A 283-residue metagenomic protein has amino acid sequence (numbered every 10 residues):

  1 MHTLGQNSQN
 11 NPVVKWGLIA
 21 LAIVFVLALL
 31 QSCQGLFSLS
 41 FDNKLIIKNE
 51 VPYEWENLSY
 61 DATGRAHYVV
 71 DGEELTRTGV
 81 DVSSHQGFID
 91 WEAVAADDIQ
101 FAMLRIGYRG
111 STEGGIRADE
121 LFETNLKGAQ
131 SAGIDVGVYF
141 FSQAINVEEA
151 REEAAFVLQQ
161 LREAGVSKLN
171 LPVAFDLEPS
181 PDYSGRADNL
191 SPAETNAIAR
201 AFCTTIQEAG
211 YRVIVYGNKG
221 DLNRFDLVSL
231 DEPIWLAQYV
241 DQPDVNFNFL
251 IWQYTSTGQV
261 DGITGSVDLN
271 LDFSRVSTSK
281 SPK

Functional and structural regions predicted by a protein language model:
H2-F25: N-terminal Sec-pathway targeting helices
L29-L45: Sec-dependent signal peptide cleavage junction
D42-V82, Q86-F88, S229-K283: Functionally critical loop-and-helix segments that line ligand-binding/catalytic clefts of soluble enzyme domains
G72-N196, Q207-A209: Substrate-binding cleft of extracellular glycoside hydrolase catalytic domains
V136, R212-I214, I234: Hydrophobic anchor at the start of a short beta-strand that flanks the dinucleotide cofactor-binding loop
F140, G217, Q238: Short beta-strand/turn micro-motifs composed of small residues that flank or help shape donor/cofactor-binding pockets
L158-F175, P179, D226-N248: Structural recognition of alpha->loop->beta junctions
I206-N223: Aromatic-lined carbohydrate-recognition surfaces of secreted/lumenal glycan-active proteins
